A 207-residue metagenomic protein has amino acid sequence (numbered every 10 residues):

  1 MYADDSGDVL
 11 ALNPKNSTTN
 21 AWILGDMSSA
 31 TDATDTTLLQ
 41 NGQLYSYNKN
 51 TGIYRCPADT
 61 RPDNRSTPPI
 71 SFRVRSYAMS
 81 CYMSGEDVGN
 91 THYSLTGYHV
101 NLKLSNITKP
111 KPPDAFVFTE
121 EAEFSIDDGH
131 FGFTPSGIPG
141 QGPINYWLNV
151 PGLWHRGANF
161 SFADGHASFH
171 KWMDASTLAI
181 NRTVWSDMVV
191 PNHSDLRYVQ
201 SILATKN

Functional and structural regions predicted by a protein language model:
M1-N207: Short, well-structured segments within or immediately adjacent to enzyme catalytic domains that line ligand-binding
